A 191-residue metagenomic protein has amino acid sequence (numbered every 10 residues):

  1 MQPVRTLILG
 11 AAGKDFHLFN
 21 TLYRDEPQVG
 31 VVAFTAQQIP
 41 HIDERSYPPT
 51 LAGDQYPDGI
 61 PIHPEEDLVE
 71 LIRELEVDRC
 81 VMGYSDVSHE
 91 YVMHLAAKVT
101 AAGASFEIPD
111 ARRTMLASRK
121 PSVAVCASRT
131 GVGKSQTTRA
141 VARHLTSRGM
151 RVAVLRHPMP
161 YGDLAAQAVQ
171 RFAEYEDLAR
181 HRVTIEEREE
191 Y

Functional and structural regions predicted by a protein language model:
Q2-V77: A solvent-exposed beta-alpha-beta segment
F19-E26, A96-K98, V169-F172: Short, solvent-exposed amphipathic alpha-helical segments in soluble enzyme and RNA/protein-processing domains
V29-V32, F106, R151-V152: Hydrophobic anchor at the start of a short beta-strand that flanks the dinucleotide cofactor-binding loop
I39-R45, V87-Y91, G162-L164: Short, charged/polar "capping" segments at the starts of alpha-helices and the immediately preceding loops
P48-R112: Phosphate-bearing ligand-interacting subdomains that bind or position ATP/ADP/UDP/GDP/NAD(P) or nucleotide-linked
T114-G162: Walker A (P-loop) phosphate-binding motif
H144-Y191: ATP-dependent carboxylate-amine ligase catalytic core
